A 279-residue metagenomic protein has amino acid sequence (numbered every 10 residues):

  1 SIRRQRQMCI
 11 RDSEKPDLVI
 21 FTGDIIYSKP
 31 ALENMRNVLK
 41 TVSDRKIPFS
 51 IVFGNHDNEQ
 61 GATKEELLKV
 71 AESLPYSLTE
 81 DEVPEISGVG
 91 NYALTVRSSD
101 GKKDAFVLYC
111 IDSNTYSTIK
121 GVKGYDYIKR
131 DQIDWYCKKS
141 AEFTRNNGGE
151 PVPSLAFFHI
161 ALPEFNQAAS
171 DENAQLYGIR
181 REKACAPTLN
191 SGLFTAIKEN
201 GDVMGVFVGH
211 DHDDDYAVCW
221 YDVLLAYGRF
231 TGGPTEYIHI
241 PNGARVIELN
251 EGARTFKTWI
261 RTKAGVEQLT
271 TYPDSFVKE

Functional and structural regions predicted by a protein language model:
S1, A105-T115, F157, V223-F230: Active-site-proximal beta-strand elements of phosphoester/diester hydrolases
S1-R6, I10: Single conserved hydrophobic/aromatic residue that forms the stacking wall/gate of nucleotide- or nucleobase-binding
Q7, V19, D24, G54 (+7 more regions): Divalent metal-coordination and catalytic microenvironments
R11-D17, V107, V122-D215: His/acidic metal-ligating clusters that form di-metal
Y27-P30, I51-A62, Y116-I119, I160-Q167 (+2 more regions): Active-site environment of divalent metal-dependent phosphoester hydrolases
E33-V38, N190: Charged helix-capping and loop-helix junction motifs
N37-G149, R245-E248: Extended active-site neighborhood of metal-dependent phosphoesterases/phosphodiesterases
A93-S98, L193-N200, D214-E279: Binuclear metal-dependent phosphoesterase catalytic core
